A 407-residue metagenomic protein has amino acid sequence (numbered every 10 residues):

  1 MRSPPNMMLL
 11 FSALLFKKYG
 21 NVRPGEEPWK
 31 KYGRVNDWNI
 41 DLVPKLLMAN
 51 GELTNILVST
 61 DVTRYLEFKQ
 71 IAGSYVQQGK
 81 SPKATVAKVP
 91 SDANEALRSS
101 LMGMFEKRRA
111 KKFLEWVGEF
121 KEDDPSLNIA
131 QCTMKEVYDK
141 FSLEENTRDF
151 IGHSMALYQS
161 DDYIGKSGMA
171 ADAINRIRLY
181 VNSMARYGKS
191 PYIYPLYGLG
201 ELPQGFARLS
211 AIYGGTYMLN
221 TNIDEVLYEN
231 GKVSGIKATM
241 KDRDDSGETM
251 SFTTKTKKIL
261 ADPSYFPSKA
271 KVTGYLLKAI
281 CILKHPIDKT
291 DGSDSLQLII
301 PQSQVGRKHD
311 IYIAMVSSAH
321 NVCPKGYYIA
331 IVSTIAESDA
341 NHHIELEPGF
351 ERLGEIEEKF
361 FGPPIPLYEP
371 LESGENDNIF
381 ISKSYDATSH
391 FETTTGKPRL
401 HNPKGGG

Functional and structural regions predicted by a protein language model:
M1-W29: Glycine-rich FAD pyrophosphate-binding loop
S3-L14, I71-Q77, G152-L157, D224-Y228 (+3 more regions): Short amphipathic alpha-helical segments embedded in low-complexity Lys/Glu-rich regions
V22-R23, K30, D37, L46 (+1 more regions): A structured beta-alpha segment of the ubiquitous adenosine-cofactor-binding alpha/beta core
E27, G33-D37, L42-P44, M48 (+8 more regions): Eukaryote-biased feature marking scaffold/signaling PDZ-domain proteins and nuclear chromatin regulators
K30-N36, V181-P191: Short, conserved helix/loop micro-motifs enriched in His/Cys and acidic residues
D41-K45, N50-N182, P191-Y197: Rossmann-like flavin
Y194-P195, Q204-R208, I212-G215, T221-K359 (+1 more regions): Mid-domain catalytic core of redox enzymes that form a hydrophobic substrate pocket/lid adjacent to a catalytic redox
Y328, S338-G407: C-terminal catalytic lobe of FAD-dependent flavoproteins
